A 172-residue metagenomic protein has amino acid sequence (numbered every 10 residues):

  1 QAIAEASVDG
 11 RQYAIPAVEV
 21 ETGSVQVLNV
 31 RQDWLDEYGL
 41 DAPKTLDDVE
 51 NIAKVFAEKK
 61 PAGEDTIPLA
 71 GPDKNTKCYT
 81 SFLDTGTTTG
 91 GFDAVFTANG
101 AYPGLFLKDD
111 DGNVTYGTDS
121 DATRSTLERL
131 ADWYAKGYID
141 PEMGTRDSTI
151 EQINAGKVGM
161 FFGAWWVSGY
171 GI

Functional and structural regions predicted by a protein language model:
Q1-I172: Extracytoplasmic/secretory soluble proteins
